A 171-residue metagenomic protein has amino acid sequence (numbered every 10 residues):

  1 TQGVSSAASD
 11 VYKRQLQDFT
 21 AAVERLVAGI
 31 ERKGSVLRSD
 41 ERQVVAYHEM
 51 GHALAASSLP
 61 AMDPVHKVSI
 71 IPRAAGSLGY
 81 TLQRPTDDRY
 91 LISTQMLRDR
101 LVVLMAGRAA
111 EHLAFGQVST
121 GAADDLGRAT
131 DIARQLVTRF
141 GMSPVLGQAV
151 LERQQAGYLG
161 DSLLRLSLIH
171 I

Functional and structural regions predicted by a protein language model:
T1, V36-S39, Y90, A122: Alpha-helix N-cap/helix-initiation motif
T1-A8, Y12, I169-H170: Single conserved hydrophobic/aromatic residue that forms the stacking wall/gate of nucleotide- or nucleobase-binding
D10-F19, R25-V44, F140-Q148: C-terminal helical "lid" subdomain and adjoining coupling/linker elements of P-loop NTPases
V23, H170-I171: Adenylate-forming
Q43-Y47, A53-L168: Soluble catalytic regions of large protease machineries
